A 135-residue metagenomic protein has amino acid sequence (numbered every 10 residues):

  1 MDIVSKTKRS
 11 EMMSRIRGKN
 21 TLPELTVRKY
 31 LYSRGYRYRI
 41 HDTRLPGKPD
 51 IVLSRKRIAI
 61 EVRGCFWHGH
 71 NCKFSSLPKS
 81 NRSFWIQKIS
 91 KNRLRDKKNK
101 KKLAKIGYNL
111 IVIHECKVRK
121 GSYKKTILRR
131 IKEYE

Functional and structural regions predicted by a protein language model:
M1-E135: Nucleic-acid endo/exonuclease domains
